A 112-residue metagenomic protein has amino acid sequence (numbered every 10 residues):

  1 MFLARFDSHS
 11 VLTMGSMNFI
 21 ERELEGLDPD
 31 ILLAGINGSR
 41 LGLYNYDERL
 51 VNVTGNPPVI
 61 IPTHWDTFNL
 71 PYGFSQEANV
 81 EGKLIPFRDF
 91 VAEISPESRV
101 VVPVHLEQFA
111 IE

Functional and structural regions predicted by a protein language model:
M1-G26, G42, E107-E112: Core dinuclear metal-dependent hydrolase active-site scaffold
L12-M17, L32-N37, I60-W65, V102-H105: Active-site neighborhood of phospho(di)ester-bond hydrolases with catalytic His/Asp-centered motifs
I20, G35, S75: Conserved short-loop catalytic and cofactor-binding motifs
E21, D47-E48: Amphipathic, non-transmembrane alpha-helical secondary structure
E25-D28, L50-N56: Short, conserved loop/helix-junction motifs that constitute active-site signature segments in enzyme catalytic cores
L27, I31-Y46: Active-site-proximal segments of metal-dependent phosphoesterases and phosphodiesterases across multiple
V53-E112: Binuclear metal-ion centers of metallo-dependent hydrolases, dominated by the metallo-beta-lactamase
